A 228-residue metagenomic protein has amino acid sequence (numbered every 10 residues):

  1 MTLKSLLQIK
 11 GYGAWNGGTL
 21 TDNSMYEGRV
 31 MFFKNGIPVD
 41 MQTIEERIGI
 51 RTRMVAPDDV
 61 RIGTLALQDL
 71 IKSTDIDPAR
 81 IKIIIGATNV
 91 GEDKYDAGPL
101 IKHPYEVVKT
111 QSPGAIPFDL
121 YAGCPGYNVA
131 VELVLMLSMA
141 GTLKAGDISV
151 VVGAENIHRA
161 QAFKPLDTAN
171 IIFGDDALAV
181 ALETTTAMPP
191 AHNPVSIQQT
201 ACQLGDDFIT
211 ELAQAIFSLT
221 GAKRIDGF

Functional and structural regions predicted by a protein language model:
M1-P57, P165-G227: Condensing-enzyme catalytic core mediating Claisen C-C bond formation in acyl metabolism
Q8-K10, K82-I85, I148-V150, D226-G227: Conserved beta-strand elements of the Class I
W15, A87-E92, Y121-G126, G153-R159 (+1 more regions): Acidic, glycine-rich active-site loops and adjacent beta-strand->loop/helix elements that engage anionic groups
L20-T21, D96-G98, V131-E132, A160-P165: Short acidic, glycine/serine/threonine-rich loops at helix termini
M41-R47, R51-P57, G91-D147: Conserved catalytic cysteine-centered active-site region of acyl-thioester-dependent Claisen-condensing enzymes
G63-L70, A130-L137, A181: Buried hydrophobic packing segments
A66-K82, L212-G227: Phosphate/pyrophosphate-binding loops at sites that engage ATP/ADP/AMP, CoA/4′-phosphopantetheine, polyphosphate
M139-D176: Flexible, glycine-rich active-site loops centered on histidine and acidic residues that chelate a metal or position
